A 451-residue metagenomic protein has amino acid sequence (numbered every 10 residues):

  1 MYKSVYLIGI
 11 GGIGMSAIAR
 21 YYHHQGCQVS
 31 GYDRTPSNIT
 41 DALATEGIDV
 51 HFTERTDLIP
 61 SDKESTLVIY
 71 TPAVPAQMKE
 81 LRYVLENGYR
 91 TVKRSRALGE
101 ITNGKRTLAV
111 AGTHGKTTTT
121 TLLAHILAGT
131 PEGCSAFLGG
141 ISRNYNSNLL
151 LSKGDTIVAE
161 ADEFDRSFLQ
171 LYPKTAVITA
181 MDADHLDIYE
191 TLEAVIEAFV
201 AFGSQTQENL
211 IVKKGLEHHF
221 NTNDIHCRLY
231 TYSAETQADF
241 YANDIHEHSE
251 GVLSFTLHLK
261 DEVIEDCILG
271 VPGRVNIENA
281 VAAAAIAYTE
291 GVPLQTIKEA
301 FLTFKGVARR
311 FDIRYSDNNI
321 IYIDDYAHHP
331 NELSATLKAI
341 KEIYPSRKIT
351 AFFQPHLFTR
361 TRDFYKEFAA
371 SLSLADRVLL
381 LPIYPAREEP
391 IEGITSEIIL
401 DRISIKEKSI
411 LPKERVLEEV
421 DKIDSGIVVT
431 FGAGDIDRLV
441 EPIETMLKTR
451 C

Functional and structural regions predicted by a protein language model:
M1-K93, A97, A238-Y241, P272: N-terminal leader/targeting and accessory segments in enzymes
S4, G14, Y21, Q25 (+2 more regions): Nucleotide phosphate-binding/pyrophosphate-handling subdomain across enzymes that bind or process nucleotide phosphates
Y21-C27, A44, D57-S61, P72-K214 (+3 more regions): Phosphate-binding loop of NTP-binding sites
C27-R34, N209-K214, T350-Q354, A375-P385: Short internal beta-strands
Y32-D33, H51-T56, V92-G99, F137-G140 (+4 more regions): Beta-strand->loop->alpha-helix junctions that form or flank phosphate-binding loops in nucleotide-handling enzymes
S65, R415-M446: A glycine-rich beta-strand to alpha-helix segment that forms a phosphate/ribose-binding loop at ligand/cofactor sites
R228, A369-G426: C-terminal helical cap/extension that packs against the catalytic core of soluble nucleotide-cofactor enzymes
